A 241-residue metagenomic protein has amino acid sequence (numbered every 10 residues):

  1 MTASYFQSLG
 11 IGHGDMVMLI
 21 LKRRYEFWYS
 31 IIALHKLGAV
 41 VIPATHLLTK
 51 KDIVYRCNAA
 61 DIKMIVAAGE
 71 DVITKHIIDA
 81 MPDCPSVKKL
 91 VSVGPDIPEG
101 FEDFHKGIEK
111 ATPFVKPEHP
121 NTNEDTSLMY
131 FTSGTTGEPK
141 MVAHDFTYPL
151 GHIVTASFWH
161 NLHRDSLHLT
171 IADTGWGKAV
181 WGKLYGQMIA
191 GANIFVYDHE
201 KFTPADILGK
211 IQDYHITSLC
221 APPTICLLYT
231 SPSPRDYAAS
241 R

Functional and structural regions predicted by a protein language model:
M1, E109-K110, F114, N123 (+3 more regions): Conserved structural elements of the adenylate-forming
T2-K51, A172-D173: Conserved AMP-binding/adenylate-forming
S8-L9, K36-K106, P222: Structural core segment of the AMP-binding/adenylate-forming
L21-K22, A39-C57, G69-H76, D173-T174 (+2 more regions): ATP-dependent adenylate-forming carboxylate-activation enzymes
S92-P95, E99, E109-F131, E138 (+1 more regions): Conserved pre-ATP/AMP-binding loop-to-beta segment of ANL
S127-G151, R241: Conserved AMP-binding A3 loop
L150-L167, T174-S218, L227: Conserved AMP-binding/adenylation subdomain of ANL enzymes
Y229-R241: Single conserved hydrophobic/aromatic residue that forms the stacking wall/gate of nucleotide- or nucleobase-binding
